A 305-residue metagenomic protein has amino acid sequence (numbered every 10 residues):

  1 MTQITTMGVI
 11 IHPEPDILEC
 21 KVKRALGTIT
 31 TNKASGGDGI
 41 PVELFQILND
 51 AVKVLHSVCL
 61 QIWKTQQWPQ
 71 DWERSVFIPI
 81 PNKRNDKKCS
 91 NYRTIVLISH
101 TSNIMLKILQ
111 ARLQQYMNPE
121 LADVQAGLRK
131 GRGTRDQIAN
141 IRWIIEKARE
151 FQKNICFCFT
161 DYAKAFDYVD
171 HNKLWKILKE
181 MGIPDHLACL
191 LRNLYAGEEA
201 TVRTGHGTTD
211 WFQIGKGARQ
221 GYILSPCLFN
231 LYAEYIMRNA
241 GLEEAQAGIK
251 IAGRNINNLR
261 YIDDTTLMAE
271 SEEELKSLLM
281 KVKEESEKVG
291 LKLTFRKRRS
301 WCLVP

Functional and structural regions predicted by a protein language model:
M1, N32-G37, T65-D71, D86-K88 (+7 more regions): Short helix-interrupting loop/turn segments at helix-coil junctions
M1-S90, V96, H100-I104, L121: Surface-exposed loop/turn segments and immediately adjacent short secondary-structure elements within folded domains
H12, H206, L293-P305: Short, conserved micro-motifs composed of acidic
L18, G37, P41-L44, L48-A51 (+10 more regions): Hydrophobic (often cysteine-bearing) scaffold residues that line and stabilize catalytic clefts of nucleotide/cofactor
N32-I40, F77, K87-L97, R135-K179: Conserved catalytic palm subdomain of right-hand nucleotidyl-transferase polymerases, strongest for RNA-directed enzymes
S90-L121, F166, G215-E244: Conserved pre-motif C helix in the palm subdomain of viral-like polymerases
A165-M181, G217, L259-V289, L303-P305: Catalytic palm subdomain of template-directed nucleic-acid polymerases, centered on the conserved carboxylate motif
